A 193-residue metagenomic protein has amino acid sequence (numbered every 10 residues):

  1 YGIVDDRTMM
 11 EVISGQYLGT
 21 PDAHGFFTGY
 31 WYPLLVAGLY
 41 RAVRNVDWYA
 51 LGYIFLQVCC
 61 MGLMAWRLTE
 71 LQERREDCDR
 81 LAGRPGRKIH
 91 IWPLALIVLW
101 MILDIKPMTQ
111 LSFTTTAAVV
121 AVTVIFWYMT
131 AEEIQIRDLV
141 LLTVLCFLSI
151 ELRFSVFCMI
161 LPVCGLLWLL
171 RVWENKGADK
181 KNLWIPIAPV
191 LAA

Functional and structural regions predicted by a protein language model:
I3-F27, W31-L34: Extracytosolic helix-loop segments that constitute the early lumenal/periplasmic catalytic or substrate-binding loops
D22-F55: Short hydrophobic/aromatic helix or loop-helix immediately within or flanking a transmembrane segment in polytopic
F55-R80, R84: Transmembrane-helix motifs of polytopic, lipid-linked glycan transferases
G86, I136-D138, N175-L191: Membrane-interfacial entry segments at the cytosolic side of transmembrane helices
P93-V122, E151: Aromatic- and kink-enriched transmembrane "portal" helix at the membrane-lumen/periplasm boundary that abuts
V122-D138: Membrane-interface transmembrane helices that cradle and orient dolichyl/undecaprenyl
D138-F154, G165, P189-A192: Membrane-interface alpha helices of multi-pass inner-membrane proteins
F154-L170: Transmembrane-embedded, aromatic-rich helix segments that form part of the hydrophobic channel/pocket engaging
